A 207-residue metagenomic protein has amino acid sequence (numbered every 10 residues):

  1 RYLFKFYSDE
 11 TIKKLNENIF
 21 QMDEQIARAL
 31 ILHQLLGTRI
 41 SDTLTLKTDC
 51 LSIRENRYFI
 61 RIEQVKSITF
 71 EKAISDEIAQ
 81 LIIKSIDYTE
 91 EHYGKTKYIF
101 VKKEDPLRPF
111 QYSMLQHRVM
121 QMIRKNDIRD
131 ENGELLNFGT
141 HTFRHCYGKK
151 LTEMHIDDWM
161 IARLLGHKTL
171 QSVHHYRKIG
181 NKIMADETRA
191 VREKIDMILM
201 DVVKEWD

Functional and structural regions predicted by a protein language model:
Y7-I40, R144: Basic, Lys/Arg- and aromatic-enriched nucleic-acid-binding interface segment
E24, S41-I62, I78, E90-Y98 (+4 more regions): Extended intrinsically disordered, low-complexity coil regions enriched in Ser, Thr, Gly, Ala and often Pro
I26, N132-M154, S172: Short basic/aromatic active-site micro-motif
I31-L35, L44-N56, L165-L170, I179-N181: Amphipathic alpha-helical scaffolding segments
L32-H33, I60, A79-I86, V119 (+2 more regions): Short, structured motif recognition centered on aromatic/hydrophobic residues
T43-L44, G148, H155-H167: Active-site-proximal segment of tyrosine recombinases
R54, E63-P109, R118, M122 (+1 more regions): Basic, alpha-helical nucleic-acid-contacting "clamp/cap" segments
E63-I68, L165-E193: Catalytic-site neighborhood detector that most strongly recognizes the C-terminal catalytic loop/helix of tyrosine
